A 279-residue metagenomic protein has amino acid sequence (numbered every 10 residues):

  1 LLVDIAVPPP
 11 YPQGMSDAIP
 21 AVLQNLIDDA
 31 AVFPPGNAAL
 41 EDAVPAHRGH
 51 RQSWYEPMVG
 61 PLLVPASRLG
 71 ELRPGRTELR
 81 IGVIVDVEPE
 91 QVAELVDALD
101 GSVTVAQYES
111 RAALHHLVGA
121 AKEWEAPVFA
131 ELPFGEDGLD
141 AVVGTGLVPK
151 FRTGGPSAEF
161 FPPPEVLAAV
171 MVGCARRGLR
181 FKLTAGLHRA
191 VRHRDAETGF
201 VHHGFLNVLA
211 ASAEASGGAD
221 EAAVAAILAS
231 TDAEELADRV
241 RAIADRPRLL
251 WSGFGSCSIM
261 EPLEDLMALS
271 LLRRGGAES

Functional and structural regions predicted by a protein language model:
L2-H115, W124-A126, A130, E214-S279: Alpha/beta catalytic barrel-like cores
D100-R176: Eukaryote-skewed repeat-based solenoidal scaffolds used as protein-protein interaction platforms, primarily
G146-V224: Catalytic alpha/beta core domains of metabolic enzymes, predominantly
